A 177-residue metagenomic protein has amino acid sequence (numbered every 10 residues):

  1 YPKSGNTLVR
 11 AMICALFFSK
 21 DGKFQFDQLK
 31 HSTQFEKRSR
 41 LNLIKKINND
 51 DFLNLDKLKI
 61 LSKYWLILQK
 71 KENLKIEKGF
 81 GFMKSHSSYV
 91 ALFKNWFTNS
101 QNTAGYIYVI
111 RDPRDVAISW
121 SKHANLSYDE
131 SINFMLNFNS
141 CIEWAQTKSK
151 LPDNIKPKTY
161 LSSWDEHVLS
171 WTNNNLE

Functional and structural regions predicted by a protein language model:
Y1-L176: PAPS-dependent sulfotransferase catalytic domain
